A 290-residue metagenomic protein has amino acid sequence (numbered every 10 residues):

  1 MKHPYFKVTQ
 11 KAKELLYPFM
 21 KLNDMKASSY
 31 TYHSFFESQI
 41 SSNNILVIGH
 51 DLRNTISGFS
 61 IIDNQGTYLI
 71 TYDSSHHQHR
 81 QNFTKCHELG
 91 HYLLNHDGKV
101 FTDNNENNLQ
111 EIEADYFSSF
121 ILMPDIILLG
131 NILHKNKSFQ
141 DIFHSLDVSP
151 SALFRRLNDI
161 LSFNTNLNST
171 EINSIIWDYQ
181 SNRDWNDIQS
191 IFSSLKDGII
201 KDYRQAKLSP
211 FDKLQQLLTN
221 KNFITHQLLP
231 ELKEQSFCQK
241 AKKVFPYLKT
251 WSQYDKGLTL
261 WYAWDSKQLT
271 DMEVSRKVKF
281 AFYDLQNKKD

Functional and structural regions predicted by a protein language model:
M1-D290: Active-site hotspot residues in diverse enzymes, especially metal/ion-binding acidic/histidine motifs
